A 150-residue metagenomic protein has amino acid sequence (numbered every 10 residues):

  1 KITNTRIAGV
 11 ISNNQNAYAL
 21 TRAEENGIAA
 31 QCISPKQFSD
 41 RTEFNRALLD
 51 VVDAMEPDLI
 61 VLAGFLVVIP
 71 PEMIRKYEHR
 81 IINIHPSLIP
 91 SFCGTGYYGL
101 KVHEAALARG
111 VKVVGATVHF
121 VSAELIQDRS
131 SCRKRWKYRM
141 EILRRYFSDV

Functional and structural regions predicted by a protein language model:
K1-V150: One-carbon transfer enzymes
